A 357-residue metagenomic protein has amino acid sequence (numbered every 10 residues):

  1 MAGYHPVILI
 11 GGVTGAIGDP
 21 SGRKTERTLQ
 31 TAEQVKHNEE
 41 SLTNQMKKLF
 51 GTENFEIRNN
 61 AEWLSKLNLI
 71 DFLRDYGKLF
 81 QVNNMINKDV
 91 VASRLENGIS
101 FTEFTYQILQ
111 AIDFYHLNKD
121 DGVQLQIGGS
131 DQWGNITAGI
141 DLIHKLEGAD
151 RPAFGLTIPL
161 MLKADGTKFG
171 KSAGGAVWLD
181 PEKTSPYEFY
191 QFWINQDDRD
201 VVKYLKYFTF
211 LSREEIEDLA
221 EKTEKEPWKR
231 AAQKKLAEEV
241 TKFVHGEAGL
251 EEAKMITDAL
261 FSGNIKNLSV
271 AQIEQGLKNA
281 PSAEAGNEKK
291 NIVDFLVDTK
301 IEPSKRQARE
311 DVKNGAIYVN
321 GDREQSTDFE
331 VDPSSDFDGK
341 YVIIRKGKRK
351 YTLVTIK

Functional and structural regions predicted by a protein language model:
M1-D19, Q126-W133: N-terminal catalytic cores of NTP/NDP-binding nucleotidyl/phosphoryl-transfer enzymes
M1-I8, T14, N44, I158-M161 (+1 more regions): Gly/lys/ser-thr-rich phosphate-binding loops in alpha/beta enzymes that coordinate phosphoanhydride or phosphate groups
G11-G15, A111-F114, K163, E182: Short connector loops/turns at beta-strand edges and beta->alpha or beta->beta junctions
G18-G22, L67-L73, T167-G170: Short acidic, glycine/serine/threonine-rich loops at helix termini
P20-K36: A charged helix-plus-loop insertion that forms the helical arch/lid used to bind and gate nucleic-acid substrates
K24-T28, R74-G77, A173: Short, hinge-like loop/turn segments at secondary-structure boundaries
T31-A32, N38-E39, T43, K47-K163: Divalent-metal (Mg2+/Mn2+/Ca2+)-assisted nucleotide/phosphate chemistry catalytic cores
I143, E147-K357: Conserved nucleotide- and phosphate/pyrophosphate-binding catalytic cores in adenylate/nucleotidyl-handling enzymes
